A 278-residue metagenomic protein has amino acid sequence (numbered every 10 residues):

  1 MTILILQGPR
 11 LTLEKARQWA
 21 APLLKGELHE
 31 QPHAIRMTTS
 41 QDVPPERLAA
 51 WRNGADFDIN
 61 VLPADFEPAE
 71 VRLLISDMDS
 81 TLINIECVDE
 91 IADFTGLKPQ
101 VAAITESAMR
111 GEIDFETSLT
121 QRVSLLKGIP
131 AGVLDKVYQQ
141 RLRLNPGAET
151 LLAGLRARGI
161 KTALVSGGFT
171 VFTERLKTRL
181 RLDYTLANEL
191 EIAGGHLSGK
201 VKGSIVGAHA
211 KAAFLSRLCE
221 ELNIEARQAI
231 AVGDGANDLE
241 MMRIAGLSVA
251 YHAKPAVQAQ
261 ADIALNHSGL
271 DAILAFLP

Functional and structural regions predicted by a protein language model:
M1-S76: Non-catalytic pre-domain segments flanking phosphatase-related domains
R10-E14, P44, G111, P130 (+1 more regions): A diffuse structural propensity rather than consistent per-protein peaks
K15, E46-R47, Q100-A103, S118-Q121 (+4 more regions): Exposed alpha-helical structural elements
W19, W51, F94, I104-S107 (+5 more regions): Residues that form generic nucleotide/phosphate-binding pockets
L24-T39, V61-A69, T81-L190, H209 (+1 more regions): Alpha-helical substrate-recognition element adjacent to the catalytic core
V71-C87, N237, M242: Asp-based phosphoryl-transfer active-site loop
R72-L74, E106, A229: Residue-level marker of motif borders
V133-L247, Y251-P278: C-terminal cap/substrate-recognition subdomain and adjoining C-terminal extension of metal-dependent phosphatase-like
